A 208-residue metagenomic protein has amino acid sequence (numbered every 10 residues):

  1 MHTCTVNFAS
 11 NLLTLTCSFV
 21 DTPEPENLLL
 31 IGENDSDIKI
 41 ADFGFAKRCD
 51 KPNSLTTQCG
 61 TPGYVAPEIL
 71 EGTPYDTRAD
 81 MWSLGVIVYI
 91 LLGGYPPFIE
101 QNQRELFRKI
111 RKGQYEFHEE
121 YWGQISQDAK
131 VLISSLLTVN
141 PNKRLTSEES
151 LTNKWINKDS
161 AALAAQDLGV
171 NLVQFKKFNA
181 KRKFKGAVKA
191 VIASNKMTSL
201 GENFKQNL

Functional and structural regions predicted by a protein language model:
I38, D50-P62: Regulatory activation segment
F45-K47: Activation segment
G72-D76: Activation segment
D80: Conserved catalytic-loop aspartate of Hanks-type protein kinases
G93-P96: Structural helix C-cap motif within protein kinase domains
L137-E149: A conserved short helix/loop substructure at the end of the activation segment of eukaryotic-like protein kinase domains
E148-L208: C-terminal regulatory tails of eukaryotic serine/threonine kinases
